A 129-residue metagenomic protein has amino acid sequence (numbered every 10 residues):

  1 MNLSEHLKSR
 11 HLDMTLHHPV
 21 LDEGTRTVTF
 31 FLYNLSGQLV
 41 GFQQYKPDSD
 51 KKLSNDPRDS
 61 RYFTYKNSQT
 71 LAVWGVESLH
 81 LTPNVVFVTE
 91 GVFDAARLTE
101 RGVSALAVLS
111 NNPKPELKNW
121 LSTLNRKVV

Functional and structural regions predicted by a protein language model:
M1-E5, H11-V28: Short, small/acidic-rich helices and loops at N termini and domain boundaries of DNA replication/processing enzymes
L7, E23-R126: Phosphate-handling DNA/RNA-contact segment within nucleic-acid enzymes
